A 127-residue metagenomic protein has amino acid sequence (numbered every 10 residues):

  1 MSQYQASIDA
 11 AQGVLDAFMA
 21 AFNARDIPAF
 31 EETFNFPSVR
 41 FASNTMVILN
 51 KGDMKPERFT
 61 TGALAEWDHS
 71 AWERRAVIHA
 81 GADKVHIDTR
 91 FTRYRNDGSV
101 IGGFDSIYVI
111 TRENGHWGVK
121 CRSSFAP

Functional and structural regions predicted by a protein language model:
M1-F36: Short, low-complexity N-terminal intrinsically disordered segments enriched in polar/charged residues
F30-E32, F41-N44: N-terminal trafficking/processing presequences and adjacent post-cleavage segments of proteins routed to secretion
F34-N35, F91-R93, S123: Short beta-strand segments enriched in hydrophobic/aromatic residues within well-folded beta-rich domains
V39-A42, M54-I101: Surface-exposed, charged secondary-structure patches
T45-M46, G98, G115: Detector for glycine-centered tight turns/loop "hinges" at secondary-structure junctions
M46-I48, G52: Conserved GNAT-fold acetyl-CoA-binding loop/helix
I48, R93-Y94, F125-A126: Short, surface-exposed beta-strand-loop junctions and turns on beta-sheet-rich folds
G102-P127: Short beta-strand edge/turn micro-motifs at domain boundaries
